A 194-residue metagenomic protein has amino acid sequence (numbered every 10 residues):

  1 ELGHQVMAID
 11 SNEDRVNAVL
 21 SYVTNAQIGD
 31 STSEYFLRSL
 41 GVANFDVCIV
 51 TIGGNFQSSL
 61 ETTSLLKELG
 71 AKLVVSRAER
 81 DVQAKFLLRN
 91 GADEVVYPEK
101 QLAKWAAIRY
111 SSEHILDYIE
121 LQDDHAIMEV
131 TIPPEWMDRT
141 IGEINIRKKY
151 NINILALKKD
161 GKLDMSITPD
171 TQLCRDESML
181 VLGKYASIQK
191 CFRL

Functional and structural regions predicted by a protein language model:
E1-L194: Cytosolic regulatory regions of ion transport systems
